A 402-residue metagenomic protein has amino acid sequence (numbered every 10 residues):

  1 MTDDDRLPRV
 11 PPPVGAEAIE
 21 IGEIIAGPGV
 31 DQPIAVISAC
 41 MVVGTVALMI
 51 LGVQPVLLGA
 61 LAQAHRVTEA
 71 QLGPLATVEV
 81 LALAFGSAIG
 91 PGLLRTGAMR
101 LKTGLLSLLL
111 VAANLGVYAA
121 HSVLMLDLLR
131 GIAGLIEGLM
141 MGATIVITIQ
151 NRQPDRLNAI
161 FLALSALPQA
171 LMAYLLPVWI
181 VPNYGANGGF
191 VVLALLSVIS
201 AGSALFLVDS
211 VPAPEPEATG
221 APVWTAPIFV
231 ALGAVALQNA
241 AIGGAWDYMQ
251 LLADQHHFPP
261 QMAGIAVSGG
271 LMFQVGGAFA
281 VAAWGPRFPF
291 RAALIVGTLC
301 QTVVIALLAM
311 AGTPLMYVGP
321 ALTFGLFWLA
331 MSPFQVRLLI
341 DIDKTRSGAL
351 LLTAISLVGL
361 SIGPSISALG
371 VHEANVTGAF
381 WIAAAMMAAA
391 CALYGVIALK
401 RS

Functional and structural regions predicted by a protein language model:
P55, I228-S268: Extracytoplasmic gate region of multi-pass secondary transporters
G86-M99, G277-P289, V371: Helix-to-loop junctions at the C-terminal end of transmembrane segments in multipass secondary transporters
S87-Y118: Conserved MFS/SLC helix-loop-helix module at the cytosolic interface between two early adjacent transmembrane helices
G131-L164: Cytoplasmic helix-loop-helix junction between adjacent transmembrane helices in 12-TM secondary transporters
L139-R152, L329-D343: Intracellular juxtamembrane helix-capping segments at the cytosolic ends of symmetry-related transmembrane helices
I160-V208: Helix-loop-helix hairpin linking two adjacent transmembrane segments in secondary transporters
R291-P333: C-terminal transmembrane helical hairpin of 12-TM major facilitator-type secondary transporters
K344-V376: A late C-terminal transmembrane helix in Major Facilitator Superfamily
